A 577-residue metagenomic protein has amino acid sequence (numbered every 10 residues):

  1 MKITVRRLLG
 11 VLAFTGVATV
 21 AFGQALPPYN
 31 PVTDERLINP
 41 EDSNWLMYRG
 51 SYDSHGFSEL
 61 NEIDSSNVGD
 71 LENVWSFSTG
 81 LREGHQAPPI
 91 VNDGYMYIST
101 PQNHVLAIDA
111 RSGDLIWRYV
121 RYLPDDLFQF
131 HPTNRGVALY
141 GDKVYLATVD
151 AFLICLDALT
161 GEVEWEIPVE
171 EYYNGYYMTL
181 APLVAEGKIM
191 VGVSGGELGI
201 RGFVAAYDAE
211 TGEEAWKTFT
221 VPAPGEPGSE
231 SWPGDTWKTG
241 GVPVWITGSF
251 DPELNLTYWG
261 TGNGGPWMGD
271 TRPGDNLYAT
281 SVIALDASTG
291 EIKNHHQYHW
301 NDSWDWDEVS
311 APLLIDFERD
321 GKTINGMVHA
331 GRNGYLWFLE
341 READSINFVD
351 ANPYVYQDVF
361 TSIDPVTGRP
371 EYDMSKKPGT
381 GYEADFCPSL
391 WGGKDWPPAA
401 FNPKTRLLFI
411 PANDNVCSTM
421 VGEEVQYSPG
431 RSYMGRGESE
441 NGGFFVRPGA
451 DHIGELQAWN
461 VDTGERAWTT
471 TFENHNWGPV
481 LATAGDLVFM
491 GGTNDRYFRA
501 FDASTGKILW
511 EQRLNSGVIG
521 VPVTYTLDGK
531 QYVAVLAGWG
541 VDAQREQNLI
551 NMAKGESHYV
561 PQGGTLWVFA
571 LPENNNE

Functional and structural regions predicted by a protein language model:
Q24-N73, T220-P227, P370-K376, F445-V446 (+1 more regions): Blade/loop signatures of beta-propeller domains
W45-R49, G84-H104, F128-L153, Y177-R201 (+9 more regions): Repeat-blade elements of multi-bladed beta-propeller folds
S54-E170, A482-T483: N-terminal cofactor/phosphate-binding cores enriched in small/glycine residues, especially glycine-rich loops such as
F77-I90, R118-A138, E166-A181, L198 (+9 more regions): Extracytoplasmic beta-rich repeat domains
D109-S112, D157-T160, D208-T211, A287-T289 (+4 more regions): Short loop/turn segments that connect beta-strands within beta-propeller blades
A311-F360, K377-S389, A503, V568-E573: Phosphate/diphosphate-binding loops
V523-E577: Blade-level signature of beta-propeller repeat domains, shared across WD40, Kelch, NHL, RCC1 and BNR/Asp-box propellers
